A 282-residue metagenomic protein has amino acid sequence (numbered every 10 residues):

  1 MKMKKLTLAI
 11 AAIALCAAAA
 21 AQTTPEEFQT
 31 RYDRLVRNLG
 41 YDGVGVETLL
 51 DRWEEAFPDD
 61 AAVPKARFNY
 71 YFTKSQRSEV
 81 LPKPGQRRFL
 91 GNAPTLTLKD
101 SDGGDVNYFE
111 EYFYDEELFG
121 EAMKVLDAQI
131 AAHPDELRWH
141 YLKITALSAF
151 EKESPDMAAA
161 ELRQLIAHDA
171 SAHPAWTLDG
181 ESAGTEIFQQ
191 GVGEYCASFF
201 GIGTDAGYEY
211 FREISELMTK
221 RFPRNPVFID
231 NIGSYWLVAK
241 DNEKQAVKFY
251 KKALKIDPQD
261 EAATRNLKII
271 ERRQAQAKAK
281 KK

Functional and structural regions predicted by a protein language model:
A20-F109: N-terminal leader/linker segments that initiate helical-solenoid repeat arrays
P58-A61, A131-D135, A170-S171, F222-R224 (+1 more regions): Short coil turns that delineate tetratricopeptide repeat
V63, W139, P174-A175, G191 (+2 more regions): TPR alpha-solenoid repeat register
N69, T145-L147, A197, S234-Y235 (+1 more regions): Residue-level recognition of tetratricopeptide repeat
Y70-A128, A132, A149-Q189, G193-Y195 (+2 more regions): Short coil/linker segments at helix-helix boundaries
L178-V238: Alpha-helical adaptor scaffolds
